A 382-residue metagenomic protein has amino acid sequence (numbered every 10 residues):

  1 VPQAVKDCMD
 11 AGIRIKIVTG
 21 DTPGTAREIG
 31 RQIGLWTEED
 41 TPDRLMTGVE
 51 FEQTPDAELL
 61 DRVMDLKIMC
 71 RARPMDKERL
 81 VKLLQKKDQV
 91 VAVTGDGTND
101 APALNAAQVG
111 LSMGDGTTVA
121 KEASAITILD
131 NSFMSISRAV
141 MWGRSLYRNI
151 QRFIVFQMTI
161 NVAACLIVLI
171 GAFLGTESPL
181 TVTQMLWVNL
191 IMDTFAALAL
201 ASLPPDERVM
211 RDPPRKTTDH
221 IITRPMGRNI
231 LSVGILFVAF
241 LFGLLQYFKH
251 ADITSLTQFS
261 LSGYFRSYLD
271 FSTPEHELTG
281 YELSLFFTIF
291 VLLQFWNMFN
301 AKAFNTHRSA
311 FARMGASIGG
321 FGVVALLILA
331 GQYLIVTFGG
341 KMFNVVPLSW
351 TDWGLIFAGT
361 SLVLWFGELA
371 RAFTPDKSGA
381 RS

Functional and structural regions predicted by a protein language model:
V1-N99, N105-A106, I150, A172 (+2 more regions): Cytosolic catalytic headpiece
I33, T37-V93, A107, G114-R308: Membrane-embedded transport module
L169-S178, Q246, Q332-W350: Transmembrane helix-loop junctions at the membrane interface of multipass transporters and ion channels
M185, N189, Y281, G320 (+2 more regions): Pore-lining and gate-forming transmembrane alpha-helices of multi-pass membrane transport proteins
I222, M226, H307-L327: C-terminal membrane-solvent junction of multi-pass transporters and transport-like membrane proteins
R228-L241, I289-L293, G319-V336, A358-S361: Hydrophobic membrane-spanning alpha-helices of multi-pass integral membrane proteins
